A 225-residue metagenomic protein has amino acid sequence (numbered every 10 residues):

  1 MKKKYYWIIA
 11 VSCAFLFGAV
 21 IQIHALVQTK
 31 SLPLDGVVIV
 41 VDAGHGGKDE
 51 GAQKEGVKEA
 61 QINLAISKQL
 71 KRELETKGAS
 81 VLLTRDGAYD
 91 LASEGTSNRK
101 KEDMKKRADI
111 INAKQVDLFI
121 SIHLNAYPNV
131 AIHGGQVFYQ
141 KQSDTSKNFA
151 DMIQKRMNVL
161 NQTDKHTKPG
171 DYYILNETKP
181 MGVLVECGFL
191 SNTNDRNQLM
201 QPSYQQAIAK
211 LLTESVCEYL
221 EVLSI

Functional and structural regions predicted by a protein language model:
M1-Y5: Positively charged n-region of N-terminal signal peptides that target proteins for export
W7-Q22: Hydrophobic membrane-insertion alpha-helices, especially the h-region of bacterial N-terminal signal peptides
I23-H24, K100-E102, D164-P169: Short gly/ser/thr-rich secondary-structure transition/capping motifs
L26-V40, H45-F149: Catalytic-core regions of hydrolytic enzymes
N63, S146, A150, Q201 (+1 more regions): Short, charged, low-complexity patches
P128, K165-I225: Active-site-adjacent mobile loop/cap segments within catalytic or ligand-binding domains
D144-K168: Active-site-adjacent substrate-binding region of metalloamidase/peptidase-like peptide-processing proteins
